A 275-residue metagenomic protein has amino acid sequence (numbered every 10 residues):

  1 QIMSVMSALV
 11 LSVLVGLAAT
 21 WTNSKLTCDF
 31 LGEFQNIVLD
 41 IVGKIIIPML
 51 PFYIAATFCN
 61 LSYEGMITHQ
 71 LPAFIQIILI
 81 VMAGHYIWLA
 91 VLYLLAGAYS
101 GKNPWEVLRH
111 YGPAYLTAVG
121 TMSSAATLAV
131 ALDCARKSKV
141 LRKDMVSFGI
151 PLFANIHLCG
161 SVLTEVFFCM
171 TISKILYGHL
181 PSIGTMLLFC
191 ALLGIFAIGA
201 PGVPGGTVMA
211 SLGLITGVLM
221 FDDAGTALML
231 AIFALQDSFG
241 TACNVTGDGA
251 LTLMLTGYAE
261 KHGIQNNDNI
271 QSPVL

Functional and structural regions predicted by a protein language model:
Q1-E106, Q265-L275: Signature of multi-pass transmembrane helix bundles
I2-M6, V42-I46, A83, S100-V107 (+3 more regions): Membrane-interfacial loop-to-helix junctions in multi-pass transporters
V13, L17, Y53-T57, Y93-L94 (+7 more regions): Transmembrane alpha-helix boundary and packing residues in multipass membrane permease domains and related
T20-K25, E33, E64, S100-W105 (+4 more regions): Juxtamembrane helix-boundary/capping and inter-helix hinge elements in multi-pass membrane proteins
T27-I45, L71-F74, I78, P104-Y115 (+6 more regions): Hydrophobic alpha-helical segments of integral membrane proteins, encompassing both true transmembrane helices
L79-A118, S123-T127, G160, T164-K174 (+3 more regions): Transmembrane alpha-helices that form the ion-translocation and gating core of multi-pass ion transport proteins
V119-A197, I264-Q271: Helix-loop-helix junctions within the multi-pass membrane cores of secondary transporters/permeases
F167-L275: Transmembrane alpha-helical segments and their short flanking loops that form helix-hairpins/helix-helix interfaces
